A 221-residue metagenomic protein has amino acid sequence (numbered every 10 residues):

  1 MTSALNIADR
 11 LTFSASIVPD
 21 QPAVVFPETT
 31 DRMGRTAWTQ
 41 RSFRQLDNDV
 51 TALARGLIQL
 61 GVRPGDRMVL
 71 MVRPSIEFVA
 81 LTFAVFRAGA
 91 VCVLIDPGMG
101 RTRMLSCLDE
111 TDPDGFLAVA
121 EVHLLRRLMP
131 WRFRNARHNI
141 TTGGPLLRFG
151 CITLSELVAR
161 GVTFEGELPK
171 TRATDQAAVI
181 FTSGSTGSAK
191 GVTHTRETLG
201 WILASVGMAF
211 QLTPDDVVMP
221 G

Functional and structural regions predicted by a protein language model:
M1-L5, P145-Q176, L203: Flexible, low-complexity linker/hinge segments
T2-T29: A short N-terminal helical cap/helix-turn-helix that marks the beginning of AMP-binding/adenylate-forming
R10, R87-E156: Structural core segment of the AMP-binding/adenylate-forming
T12, I58, I76-I95, L105 (+1 more regions): Hydrophobic alpha-helical segments in the ANL/AMP-binding
P19-P22, A159-F181, S188, T193 (+1 more regions): Conserved pre-ATP/AMP-binding loop-to-beta segment of ANL
V24-F83, G100-L105, E156, K170 (+1 more regions): Conserved AMP-binding/adenylate-forming core of the ANL superfamily
D47-A52, V192-T213, P220-G221: Conserved structural elements of the adenylate-forming
V72-S75, D96-G98, L212, V218-G221: Conserved AMP-binding
